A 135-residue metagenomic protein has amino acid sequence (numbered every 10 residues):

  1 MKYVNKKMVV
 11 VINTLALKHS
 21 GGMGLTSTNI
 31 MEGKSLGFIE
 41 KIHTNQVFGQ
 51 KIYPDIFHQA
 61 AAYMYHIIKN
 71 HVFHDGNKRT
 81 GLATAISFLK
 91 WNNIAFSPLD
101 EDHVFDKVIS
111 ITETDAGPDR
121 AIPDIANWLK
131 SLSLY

Functional and structural regions predicted by a protein language model:
M1-Y135: FIC/Doc superfamily catalytic core
